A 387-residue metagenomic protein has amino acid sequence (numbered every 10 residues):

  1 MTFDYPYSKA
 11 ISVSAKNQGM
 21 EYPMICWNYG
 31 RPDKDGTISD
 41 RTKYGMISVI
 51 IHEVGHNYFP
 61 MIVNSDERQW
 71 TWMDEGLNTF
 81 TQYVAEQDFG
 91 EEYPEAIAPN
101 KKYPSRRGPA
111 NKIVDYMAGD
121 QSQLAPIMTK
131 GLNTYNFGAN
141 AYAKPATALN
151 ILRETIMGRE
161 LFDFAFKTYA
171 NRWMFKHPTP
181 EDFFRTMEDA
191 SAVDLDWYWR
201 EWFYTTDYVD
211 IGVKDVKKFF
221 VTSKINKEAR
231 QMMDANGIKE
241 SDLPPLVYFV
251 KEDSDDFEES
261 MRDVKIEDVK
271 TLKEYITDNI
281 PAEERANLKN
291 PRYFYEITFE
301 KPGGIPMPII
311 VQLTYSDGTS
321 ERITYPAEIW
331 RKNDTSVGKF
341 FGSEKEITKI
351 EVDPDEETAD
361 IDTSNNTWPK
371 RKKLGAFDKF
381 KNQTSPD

Functional and structural regions predicted by a protein language model:
M1-T277, A286-L288: Hydrophobic alpha-helical and helix-loop surface patches within well-folded domains that function as non-catalytic
F299-G303: Asparagine-centered strand-capping/turn motif at beta-strand->loop junctions
P308-R322: Extended low-complexity, serine/threonine- and proline-enriched intrinsically disordered segments
T319-S320, P354-W368: Short acidic/polar inter-strand loop motif in beta-rich domains
E321-R331: Solvent-exposed serine/threonine-rich low-complexity stretches and specific carbohydrate-binding patches
K332-S343: Exposed aromatic-hydrophobic patches
S343-E357: Short, surface-exposed ligand- or partner-binding patches at beta-edge/loop junctions that are enriched in aromatics
K379-D387: Compositionally biased low-complexity segments at domain edges in trafficked proteins and select soluble regulators
